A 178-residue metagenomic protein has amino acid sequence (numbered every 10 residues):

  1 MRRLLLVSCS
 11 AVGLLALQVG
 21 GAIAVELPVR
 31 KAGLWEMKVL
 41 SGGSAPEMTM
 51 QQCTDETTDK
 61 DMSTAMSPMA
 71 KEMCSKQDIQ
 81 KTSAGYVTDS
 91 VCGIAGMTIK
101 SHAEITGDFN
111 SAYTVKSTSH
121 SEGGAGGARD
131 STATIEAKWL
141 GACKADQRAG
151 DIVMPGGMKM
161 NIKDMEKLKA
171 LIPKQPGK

Functional and structural regions predicted by a protein language model:
M1-C9: Bacterial N-terminal signal peptides that target proteins for export
C9, A16-L17, V29, K81: Compositionally biased, low-complexity repeat tracts
L14-A22: C-terminal segment of classical bacterial N-terminal signal peptides
V25-K178: Subset-of-secretome marker
